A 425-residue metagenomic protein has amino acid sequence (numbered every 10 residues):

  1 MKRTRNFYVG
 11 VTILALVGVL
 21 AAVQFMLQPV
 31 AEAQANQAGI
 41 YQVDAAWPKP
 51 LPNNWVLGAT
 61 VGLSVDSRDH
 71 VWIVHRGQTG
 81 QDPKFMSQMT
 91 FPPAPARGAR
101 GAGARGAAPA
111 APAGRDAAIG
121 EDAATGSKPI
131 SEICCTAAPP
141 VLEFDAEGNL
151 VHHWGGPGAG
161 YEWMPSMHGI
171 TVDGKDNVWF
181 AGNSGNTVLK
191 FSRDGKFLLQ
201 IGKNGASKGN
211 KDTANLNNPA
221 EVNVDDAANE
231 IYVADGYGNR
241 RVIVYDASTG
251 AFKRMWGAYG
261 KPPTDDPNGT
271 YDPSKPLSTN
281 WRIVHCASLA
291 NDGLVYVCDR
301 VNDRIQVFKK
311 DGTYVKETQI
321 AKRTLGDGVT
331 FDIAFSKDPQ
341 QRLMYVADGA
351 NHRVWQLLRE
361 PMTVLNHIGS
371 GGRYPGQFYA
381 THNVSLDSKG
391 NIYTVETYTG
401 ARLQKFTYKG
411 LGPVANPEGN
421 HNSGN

Functional and structural regions predicted by a protein language model:
R3-N425: Eukaryotic scaffold repeat domains enriched in small/polar residues
